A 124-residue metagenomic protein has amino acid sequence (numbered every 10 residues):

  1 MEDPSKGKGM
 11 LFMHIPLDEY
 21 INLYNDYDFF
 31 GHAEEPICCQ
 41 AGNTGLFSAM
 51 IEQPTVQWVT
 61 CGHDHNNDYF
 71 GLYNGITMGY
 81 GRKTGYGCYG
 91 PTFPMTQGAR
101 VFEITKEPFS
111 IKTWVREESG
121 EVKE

Functional and structural regions predicted by a protein language model:
M1-D64, D68: His/acidic metal-ligating clusters that form di-metal
H32, G45-Q53, N67-E124: Binuclear metal-dependent phosphoesterase catalytic core
